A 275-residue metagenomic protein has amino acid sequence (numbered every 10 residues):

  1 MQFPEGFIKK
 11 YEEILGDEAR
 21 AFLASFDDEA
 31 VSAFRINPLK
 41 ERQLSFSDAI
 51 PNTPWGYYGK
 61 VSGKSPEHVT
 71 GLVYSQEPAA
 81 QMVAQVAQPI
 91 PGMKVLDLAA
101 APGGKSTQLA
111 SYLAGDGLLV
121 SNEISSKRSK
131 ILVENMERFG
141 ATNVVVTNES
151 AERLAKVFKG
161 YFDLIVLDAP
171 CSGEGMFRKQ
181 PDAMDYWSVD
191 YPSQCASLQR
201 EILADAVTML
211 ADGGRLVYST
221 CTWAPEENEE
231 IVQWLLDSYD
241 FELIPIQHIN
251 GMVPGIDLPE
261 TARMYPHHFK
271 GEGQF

Functional and structural regions predicted by a protein language model:
M1-F275: S-adenosylmethionine
